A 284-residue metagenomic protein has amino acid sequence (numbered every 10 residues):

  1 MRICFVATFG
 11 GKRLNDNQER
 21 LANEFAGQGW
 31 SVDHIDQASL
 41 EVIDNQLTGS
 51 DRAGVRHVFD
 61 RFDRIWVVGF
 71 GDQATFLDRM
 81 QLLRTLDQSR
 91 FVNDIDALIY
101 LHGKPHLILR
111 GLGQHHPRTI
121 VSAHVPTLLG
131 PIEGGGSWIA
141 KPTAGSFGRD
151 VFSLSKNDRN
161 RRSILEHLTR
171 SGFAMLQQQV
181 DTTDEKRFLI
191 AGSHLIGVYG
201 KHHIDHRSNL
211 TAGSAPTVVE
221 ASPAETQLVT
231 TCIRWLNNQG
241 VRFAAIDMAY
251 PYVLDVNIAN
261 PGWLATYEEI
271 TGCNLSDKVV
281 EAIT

Functional and structural regions predicted by a protein language model:
M1-C4: Extreme N-terminal starter segment of soluble prokaryotic enzymes
F9-V121: Conserved N-proximal alpha/beta basic substrate-recognition cap immediately N-terminal to, or forming the N-lobe
D96-Y100, H194-L195, K201-H203, A249-Y252: Short glycine-enriched loops at secondary-structure junctions
G113-G135: Rossmann-like NAD(P)H-binding beta-loop-alpha module
P117, K186, L254: Change "...and in nucleic-acid phosphodiester-cleaving endonucleases..." to "...and in nucleic-acid processing enzymes
G134-G136, T143-L236: Phosphate-binding site of ATP-dependent enzymes
E220-T284: ATP-dependent carboxylate activation and anion-phosphoryl transfer catalytic cores that bind Mg-ATP to form
